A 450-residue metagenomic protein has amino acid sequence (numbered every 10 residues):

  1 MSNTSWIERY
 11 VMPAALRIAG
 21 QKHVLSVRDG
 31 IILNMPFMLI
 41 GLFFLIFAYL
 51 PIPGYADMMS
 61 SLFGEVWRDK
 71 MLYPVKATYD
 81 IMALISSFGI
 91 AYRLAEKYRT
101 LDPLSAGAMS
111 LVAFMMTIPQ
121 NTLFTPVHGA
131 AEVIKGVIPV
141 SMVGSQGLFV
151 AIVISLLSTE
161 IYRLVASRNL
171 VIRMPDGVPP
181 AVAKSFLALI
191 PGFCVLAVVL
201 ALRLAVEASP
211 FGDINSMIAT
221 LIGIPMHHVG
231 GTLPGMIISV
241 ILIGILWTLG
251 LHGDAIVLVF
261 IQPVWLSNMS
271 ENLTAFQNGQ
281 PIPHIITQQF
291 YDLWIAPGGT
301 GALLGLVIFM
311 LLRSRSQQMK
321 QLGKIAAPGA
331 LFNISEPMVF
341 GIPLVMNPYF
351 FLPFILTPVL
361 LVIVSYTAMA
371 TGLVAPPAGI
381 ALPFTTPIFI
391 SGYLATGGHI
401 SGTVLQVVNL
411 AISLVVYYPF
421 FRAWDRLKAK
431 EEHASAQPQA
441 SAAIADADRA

Functional and structural regions predicted by a protein language model:
M1-Q21, S60, S167-P175, P210-N215 (+1 more regions): Short, membrane-interfacial amphipathic segments enriched in basic
S2-I18, P53, D57-D69, L273-I282 (+3 more regions): Transmembrane alpha-helical segments and their short flanking loops that form helix-hairpins/helix-helix interfaces
G20-V171, V345: Early transmembrane hairpin of solute transport permeases
K22, G30, P36, I46-L72 (+2 more regions): Helix-loop-helix hairpins and the membrane-proximal interhelical loops of multi-pass alpha-helical transport proteins
N34-Y49, I85-R93, M109-N121, V150-R163 (+5 more regions): Hydrophobic core segments of alpha-helical transmembrane domains in multi-pass membrane transport and ion-translocation
F47-P51, Y55-A56, L94-D102, V165-M174 (+8 more regions): Membrane-interfacial segments
Y49-P74, V112-Q146, P175-G177, S209-H227 (+3 more regions): Inter-helical loop and helix-membrane interface segments of multi-pass membrane transporters/permeases
P103, N121-P234: Membrane-interface helix-loop-helix junctions at boundaries between adjacent transmembrane segments
